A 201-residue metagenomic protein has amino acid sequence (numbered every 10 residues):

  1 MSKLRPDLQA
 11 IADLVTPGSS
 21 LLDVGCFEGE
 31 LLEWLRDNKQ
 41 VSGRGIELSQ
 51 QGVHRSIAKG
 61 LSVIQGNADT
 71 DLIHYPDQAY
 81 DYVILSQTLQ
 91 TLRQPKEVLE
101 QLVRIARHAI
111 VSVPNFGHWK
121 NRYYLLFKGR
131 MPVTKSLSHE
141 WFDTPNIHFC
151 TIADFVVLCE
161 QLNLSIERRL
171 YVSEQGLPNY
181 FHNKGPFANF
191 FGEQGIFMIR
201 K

Functional and structural regions predicted by a protein language model:
S2-G18: Conserved alpha-helix/loop element of class I SAM-dependent methyltransferases that forms part of the SAM/SAH-binding
P17, Q78-A79, I105: Alpha-helix C-terminal capping/helix-to-coil transition sites in glycosyltransferase folds
S19-F27: Conserved class I S-adenosyl-L-methionine
E30, W34-D71: Class I SAM-dependent methyltransferase SAM/SAH-binding core
D71-D77: Short conserved loop adjoining the S-adenosyl-L-methionine
Y82-Q94: A short SAM/SAH-binding and catalytic strip from SAM-dependent methyltransferases
E97-Q101, H108-R200: S-adenosyl-L-methionine-dependent methyltransferase catalytic module, highlighting the catalytic core
